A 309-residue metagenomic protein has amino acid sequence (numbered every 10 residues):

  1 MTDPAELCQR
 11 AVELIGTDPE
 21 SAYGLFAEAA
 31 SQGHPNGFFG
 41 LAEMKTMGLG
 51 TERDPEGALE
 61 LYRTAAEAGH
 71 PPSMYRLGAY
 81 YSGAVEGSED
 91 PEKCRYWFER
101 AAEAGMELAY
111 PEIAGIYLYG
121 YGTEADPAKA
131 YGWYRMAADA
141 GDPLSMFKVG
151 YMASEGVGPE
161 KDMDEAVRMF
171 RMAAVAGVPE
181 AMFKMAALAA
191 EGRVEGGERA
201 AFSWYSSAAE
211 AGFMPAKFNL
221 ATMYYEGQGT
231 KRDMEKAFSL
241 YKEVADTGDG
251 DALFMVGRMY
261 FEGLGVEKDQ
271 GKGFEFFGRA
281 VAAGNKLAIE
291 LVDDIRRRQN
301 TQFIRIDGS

Functional and structural regions predicted by a protein language model:
M1-G40: N-terminal segments that cap or nucleate solenoid repeat domains
M1-P4, R279-S309: Terminal, low-structured helical/coil segments at or just beyond the last alpha-helical repeat
T2, T17-D18, S31-H34, M47-L49 (+18 more regions): Short helix-capping/linker turns of helical repeat alpha-solenoids
L7-I15, G40-M47, R76-G83, E112-Y119 (+6 more regions): Hydrophobic face of amphipathic alpha-helices that form TPR/SEL1-like repeat modules and related alpha-solenoid
I15-L25, E52-T64, S88-W97, E124-M136 (+5 more regions): Structural signature of tandem alpha-helical TPR/SEL1-like repeats, specifically the intra-repeat loop/turn
P55-G122: A generic tandem-repeat structural signature
